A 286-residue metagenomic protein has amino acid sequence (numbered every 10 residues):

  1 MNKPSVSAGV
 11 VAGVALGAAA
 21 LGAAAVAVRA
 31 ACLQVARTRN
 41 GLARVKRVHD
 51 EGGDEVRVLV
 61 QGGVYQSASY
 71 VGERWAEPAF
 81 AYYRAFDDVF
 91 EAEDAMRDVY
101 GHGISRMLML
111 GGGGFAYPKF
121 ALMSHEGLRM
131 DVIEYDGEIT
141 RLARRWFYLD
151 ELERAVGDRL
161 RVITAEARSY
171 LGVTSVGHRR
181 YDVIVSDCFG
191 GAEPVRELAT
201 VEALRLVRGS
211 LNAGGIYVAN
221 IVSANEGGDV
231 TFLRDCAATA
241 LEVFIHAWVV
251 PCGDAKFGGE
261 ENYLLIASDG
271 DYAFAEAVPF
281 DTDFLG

Functional and structural regions predicted by a protein language model:
M1-G17: Membrane-penetrating hydrophobic segments
G13-M109, G113-H125, G137-L142, F232 (+4 more regions): Class I S-adenosylmethionine
Q61-V64, S186, G270: Generic beta-structure capping elements
E77-V218, E226-L233, A237, L241-V243 (+1 more regions): The AdoMet/dcAdoMet-binding core of the Class I SAM-like
S223: Active-site-proximal loop/turn and secondary-structure-junction residues that shape catalytic pockets, frequently
T231-G286: Class I S-adenosyl-L-methionine
